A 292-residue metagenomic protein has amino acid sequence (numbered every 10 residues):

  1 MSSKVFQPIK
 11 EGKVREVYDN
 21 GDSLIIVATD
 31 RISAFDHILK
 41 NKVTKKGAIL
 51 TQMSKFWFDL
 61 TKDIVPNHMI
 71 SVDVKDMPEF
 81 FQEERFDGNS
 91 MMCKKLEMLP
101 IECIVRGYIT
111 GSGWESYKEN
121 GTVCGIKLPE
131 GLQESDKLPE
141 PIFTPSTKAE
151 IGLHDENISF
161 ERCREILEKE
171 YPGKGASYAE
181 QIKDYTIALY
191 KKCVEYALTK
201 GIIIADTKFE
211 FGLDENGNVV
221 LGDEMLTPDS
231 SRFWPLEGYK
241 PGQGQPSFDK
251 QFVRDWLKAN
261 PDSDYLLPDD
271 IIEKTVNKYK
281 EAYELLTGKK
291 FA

Functional and structural regions predicted by a protein language model:
M1-E150, S263-A292: Active-site loop/lid in soluble adenylation, ligation, and acyl-transfer enzymes
F35, W114-E115, N216, S230-R232: Intrinsically disordered, low-complexity acidic/polar segments
D63-H68, K192-I204, G217, T287-A292: Surface-exposed helix-capping loop/turn segments at secondary-structure junctions
K94-L96, T199-T207, G212-D214, V276: Short, active-site-adjacent segments that bind or coordinate small-molecule cofactors and metal centers
V105, I204-M225: Conserved metal-phosphate-binding beta-hairpin within the catalytic cores of diverse ATP-dependent phosphoryl-transfer
E119-T122, K127-S177, L221, M225-L286: Anionic ligand-binding catalytic core segments
Y171-A205: A long amphipathic alpha-helix within ATP-dependent nucleotide-binding catalytic cores
